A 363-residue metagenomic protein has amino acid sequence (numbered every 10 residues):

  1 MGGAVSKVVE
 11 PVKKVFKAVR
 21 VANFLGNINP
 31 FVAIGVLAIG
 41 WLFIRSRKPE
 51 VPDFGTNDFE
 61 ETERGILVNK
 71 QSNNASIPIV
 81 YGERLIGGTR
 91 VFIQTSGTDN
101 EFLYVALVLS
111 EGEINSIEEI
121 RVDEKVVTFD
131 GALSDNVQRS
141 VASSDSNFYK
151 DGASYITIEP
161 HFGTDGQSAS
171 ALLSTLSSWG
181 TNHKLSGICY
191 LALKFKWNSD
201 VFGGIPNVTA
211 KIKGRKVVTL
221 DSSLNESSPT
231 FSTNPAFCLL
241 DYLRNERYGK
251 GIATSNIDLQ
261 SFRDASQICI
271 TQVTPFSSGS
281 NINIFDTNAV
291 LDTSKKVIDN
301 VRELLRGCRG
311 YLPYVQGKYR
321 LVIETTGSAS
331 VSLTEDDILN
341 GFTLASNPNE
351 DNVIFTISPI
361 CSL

Functional and structural regions predicted by a protein language model:
M1-K17: Short, intrinsically disordered N-terminal pre-domain segments
A4, P11, G26-C308, V315: Polar, S/T/G-rich
A18-A22, V36-L37: Small-residue-enriched transmembrane alpha-helices
I44-R45, G310, I360-L363: Short, well-ordered loop/turn and helix-capping segments at boundaries between secondary-structure elements and domains
S116, T230, T334-L363: Acidic, small/polar-enriched beta strand-loop surface segments
G327-A329: Short, basic alpha-helical nucleic acid-contact segments in DNA-binding proteins and DNA transaction factors
